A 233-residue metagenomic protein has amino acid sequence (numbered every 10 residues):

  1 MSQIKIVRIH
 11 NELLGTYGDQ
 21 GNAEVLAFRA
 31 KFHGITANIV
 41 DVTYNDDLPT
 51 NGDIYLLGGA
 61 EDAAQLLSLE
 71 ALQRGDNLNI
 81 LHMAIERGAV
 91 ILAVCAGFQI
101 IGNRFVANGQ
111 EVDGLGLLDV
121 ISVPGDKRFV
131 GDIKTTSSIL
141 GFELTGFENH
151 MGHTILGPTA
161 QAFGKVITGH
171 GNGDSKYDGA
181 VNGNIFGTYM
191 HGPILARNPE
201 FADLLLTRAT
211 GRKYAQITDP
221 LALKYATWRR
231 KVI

Functional and structural regions predicted by a protein language model:
M1-M83, A196-I233: N-terminal beta1-alpha1 cap of cysteine-dependent amidohydrolase-like domains
S2-Q3, N51-G52, R87-A89, Q110-D113 (+2 more regions): Short coil/turn connectors at secondary-structure junctions
R8, I39, L117, G146-E148 (+1 more regions): Conserved beta-strand scaffold positions in the cores of enzyme catalytic domains, especially in NTP/NDP-utilizing
I54-G58, L92, G187-Y189: Structural motif
A60-D62, Q99, Y189, P193: Gly/Ser/Thr-rich beta-alpha loop segments that engage phosphate groups in nucleotides
D62-S137: Cysteine-nucleophile active-site neighborhood
A107-D178: Pocket-forming structural segment of enzyme catalytic cores
E143-L144, H153-I233: C-terminal and late-domain segments of enzyme folds
